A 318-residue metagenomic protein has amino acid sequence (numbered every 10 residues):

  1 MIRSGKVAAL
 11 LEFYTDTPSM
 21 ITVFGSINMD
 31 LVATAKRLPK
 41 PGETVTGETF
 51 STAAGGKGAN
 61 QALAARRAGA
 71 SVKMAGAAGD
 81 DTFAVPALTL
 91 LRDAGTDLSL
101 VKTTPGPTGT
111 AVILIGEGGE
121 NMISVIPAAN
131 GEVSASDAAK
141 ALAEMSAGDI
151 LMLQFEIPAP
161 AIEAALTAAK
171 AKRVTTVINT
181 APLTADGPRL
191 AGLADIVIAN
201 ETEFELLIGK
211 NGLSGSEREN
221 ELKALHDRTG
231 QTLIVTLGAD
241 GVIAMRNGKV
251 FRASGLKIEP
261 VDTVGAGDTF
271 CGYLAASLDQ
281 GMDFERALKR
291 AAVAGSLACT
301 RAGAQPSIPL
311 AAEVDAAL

Functional and structural regions predicted by a protein language model:
I2-A77, T82-T89, D93, P260-V261: Glycine-rich phosphate/adenosyl-contacting loop at the front of the ribokinase-like
V32, S124, L206-G209, A317: Residues that scaffold the ATP/ADP-binding catalytic core of kinase and kinase-like folds
P41-V45, T52, R67-I150, D315-L318: Conserved N-terminal subdomain of the carbohydrate kinase-like
A65, L151, V197-N200: Residue-level signal for inorganic ion chemistry
R66-R67, A224, R228-T232, L237-A239 (+2 more regions): Conserved post-catalytic alpha-helical subdomain immediately downstream of the catalytic base and nucleotide-binding
D137-K140, A161, A185-G187, E221: Short acidic active-site motifs
L166, K170-V250: Conserved phosphate/ATP/ADP-binding segment of small-molecule kinases
